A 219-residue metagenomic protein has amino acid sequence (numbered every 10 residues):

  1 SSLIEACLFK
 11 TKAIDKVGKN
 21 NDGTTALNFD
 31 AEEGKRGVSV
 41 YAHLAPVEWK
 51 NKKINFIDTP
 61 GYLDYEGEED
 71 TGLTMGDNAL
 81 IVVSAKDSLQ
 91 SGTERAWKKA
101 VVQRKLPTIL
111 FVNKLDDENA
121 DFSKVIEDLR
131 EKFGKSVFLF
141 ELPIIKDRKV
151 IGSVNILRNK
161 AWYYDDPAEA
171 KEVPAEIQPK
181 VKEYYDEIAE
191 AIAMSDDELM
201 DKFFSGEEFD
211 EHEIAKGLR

Functional and structural regions predicted by a protein language model:
S1-V83, D87-L89, P179: P-loop NTPase switch module centered on the Walker A-proximal segment
L3, S84-R219: P-loop NTPase catalytic nucleotide-binding module
